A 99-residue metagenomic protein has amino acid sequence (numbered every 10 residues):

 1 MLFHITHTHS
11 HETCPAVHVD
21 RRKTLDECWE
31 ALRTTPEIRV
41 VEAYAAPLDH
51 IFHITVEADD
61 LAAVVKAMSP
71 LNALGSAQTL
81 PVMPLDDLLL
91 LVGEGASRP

Functional and structural regions predicted by a protein language model:
M1-D49, L85-P99: Short S/T/G/P-rich N-terminal loop/turn motif that feeds into the first structured element of a domain
T8, T55-E57: Short hydrophobic/aromatic beta-strand micro-patches that form the beta-sheet surface supporting nucleotide- or nucleic
T35, E57-L89: An amphipathic, aromatic/His-enriched active-site/gating alpha helix that lines ligand/cofactor pockets
